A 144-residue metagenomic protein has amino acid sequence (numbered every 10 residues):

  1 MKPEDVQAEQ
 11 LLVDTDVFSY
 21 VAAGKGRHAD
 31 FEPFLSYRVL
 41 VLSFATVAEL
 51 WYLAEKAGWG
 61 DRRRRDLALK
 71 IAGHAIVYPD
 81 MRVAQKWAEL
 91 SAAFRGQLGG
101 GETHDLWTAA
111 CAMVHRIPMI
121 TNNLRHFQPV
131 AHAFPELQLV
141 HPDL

Functional and structural regions predicted by a protein language model:
M1-L42, Y52-L69: Short, well-structured N-terminal submotif of metal-dependent ribonuclease cores
K2-E9, I76-N122: Active-site neighborhoods of divalent-metal-dependent phosphate/nucleic-acid chemistry enzymes
V13, L42-F44, T121, H141: Hydrophobic residues in well-ordered beta-strands that form the structural core
D14-T15, L50, W87, A112 (+1 more regions): Generic structural signal for small/hydrophobic residues in well-ordered secondary structure, especially within
V17, T46, V83, T108 (+1 more regions): Alpha-helix capping/helix-boundary segments
F18-S19, A48-W51, Q128, V140: Nucleotide phosphate-binding site architecture
H28, V47, R64-L67, A84-W87 (+1 more regions): A general structural signal for well-ordered alpha-helical segments in protein cores
L106-L144: Acidic, metal-binding active-site segment of PIN/NYN-like and related structure-specific nucleases
